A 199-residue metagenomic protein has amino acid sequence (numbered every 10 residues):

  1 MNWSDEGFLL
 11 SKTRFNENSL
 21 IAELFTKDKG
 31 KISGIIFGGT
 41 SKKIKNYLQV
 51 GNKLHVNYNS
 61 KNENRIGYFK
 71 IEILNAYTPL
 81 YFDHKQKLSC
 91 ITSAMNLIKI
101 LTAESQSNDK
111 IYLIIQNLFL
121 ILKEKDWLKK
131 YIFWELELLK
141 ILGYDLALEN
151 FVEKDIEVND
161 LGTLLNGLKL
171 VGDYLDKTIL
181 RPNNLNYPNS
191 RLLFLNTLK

Functional and structural regions predicted by a protein language model:
M1-L20, F25-K199: Non-catalytic alpha-helical scaffolds and adjoining flexible linkers that form interface surfaces for assembly
